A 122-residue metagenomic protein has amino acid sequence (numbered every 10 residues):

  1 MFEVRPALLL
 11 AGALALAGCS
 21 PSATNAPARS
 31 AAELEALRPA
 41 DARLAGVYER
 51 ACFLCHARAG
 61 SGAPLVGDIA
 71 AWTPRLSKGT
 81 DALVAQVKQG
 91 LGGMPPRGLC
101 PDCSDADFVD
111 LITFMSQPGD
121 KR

Functional and structural regions predicted by a protein language model:
M1-G18: Sec-dependent bacterial lipoprotein signal peptides
G18, L54, P96: Short, cysteine/histidine-rich loop/knuckle motifs that typically chelate Zn2+
C19-A23: Bacterial signal peptide processing site
T24-V47, G62-A70: Electrostatic cytochrome c docking/interface patches
R43-E49, Q117-R122: Short sequence/structural segments immediately N-terminal
Y48-R58, L111, M115: The canonical Cys-X-X-Cys-His
A57-A85: Gly/Gly-Pro-rich "capping" loops immediately C-terminal to redox-active cysteine motifs in periplasmic/lumenal
A63, Q86-R122: Axial heme c-ligation environment in periplasmic c-type cytochrome domains
